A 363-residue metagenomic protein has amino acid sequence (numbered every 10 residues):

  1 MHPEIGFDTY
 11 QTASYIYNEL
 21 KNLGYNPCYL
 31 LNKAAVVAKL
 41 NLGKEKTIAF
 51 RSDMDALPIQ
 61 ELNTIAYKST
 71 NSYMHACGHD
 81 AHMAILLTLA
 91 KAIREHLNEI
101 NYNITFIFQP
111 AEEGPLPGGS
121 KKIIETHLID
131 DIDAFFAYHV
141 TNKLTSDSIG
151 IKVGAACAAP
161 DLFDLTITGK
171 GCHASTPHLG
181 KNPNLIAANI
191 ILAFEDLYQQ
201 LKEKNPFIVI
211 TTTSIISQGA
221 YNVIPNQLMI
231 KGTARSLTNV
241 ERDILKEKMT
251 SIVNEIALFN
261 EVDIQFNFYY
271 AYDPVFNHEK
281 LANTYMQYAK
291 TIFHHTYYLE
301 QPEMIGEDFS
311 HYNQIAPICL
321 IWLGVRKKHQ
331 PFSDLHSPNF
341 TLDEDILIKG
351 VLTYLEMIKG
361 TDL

Functional and structural regions predicted by a protein language model:
M1-H75, D80, A84-Y102: Acidic/His- and Gly-rich active-site-bordering loop/insert found across diverse amide/peptide-bond hydrolases
H2, H75, H79-H82, H139 (+2 more regions): Histidine-centered active-site/metal-ligand motif
A38, F50, H79, F106 (+7 more regions): Divalent metal-coordination and catalytic microenvironments
A49-R51, F163, L320-R326: Non-cysteine beta-strand/loop elements that form the S-adenosyl-L-methionine
L57-I59, T64-M74, H96-S214, Q218-P225 (+1 more regions): Histidine/acidic-residue-rich, glycine-tolerant segments that coordinate divalent metal ions
H75-A84, P177-L185, T341-L352: Short, conserved micro-motifs enriched in small and acidic residues
A188-L363: Metal-dependent amide/peptide-bond hydrolase catalytic core, centered on the "pita-bread" metallohydrolase fold
